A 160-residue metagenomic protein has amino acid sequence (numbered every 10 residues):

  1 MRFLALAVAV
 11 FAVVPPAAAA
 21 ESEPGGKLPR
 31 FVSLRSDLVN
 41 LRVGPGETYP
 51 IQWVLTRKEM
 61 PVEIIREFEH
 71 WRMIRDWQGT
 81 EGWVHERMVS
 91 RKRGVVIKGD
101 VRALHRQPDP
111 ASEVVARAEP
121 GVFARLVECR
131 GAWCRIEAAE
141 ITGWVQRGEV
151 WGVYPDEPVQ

Functional and structural regions predicted by a protein language model:
L4-A5, V54: Residues at beta-strand starts and edge strands
A5-V14: Bacterial N-terminal signal peptides
A19-V43, V54-K58, I65-P108, E113-T142 (+1 more regions): SH3-family beta-barrel domains
